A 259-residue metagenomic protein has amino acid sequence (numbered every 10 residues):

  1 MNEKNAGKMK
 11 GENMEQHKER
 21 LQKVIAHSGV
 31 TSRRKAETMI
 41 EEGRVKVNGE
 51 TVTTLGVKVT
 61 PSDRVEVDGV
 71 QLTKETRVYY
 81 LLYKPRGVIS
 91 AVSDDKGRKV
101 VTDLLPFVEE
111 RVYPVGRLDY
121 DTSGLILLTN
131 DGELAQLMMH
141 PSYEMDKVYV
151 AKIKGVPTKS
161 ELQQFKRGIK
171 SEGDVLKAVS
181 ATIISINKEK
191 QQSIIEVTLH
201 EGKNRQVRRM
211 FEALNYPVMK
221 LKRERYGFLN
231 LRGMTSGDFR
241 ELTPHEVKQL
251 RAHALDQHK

Functional and structural regions predicted by a protein language model:
N2-K259: Basic, flexible Lys/Arg- and Gly-enriched helix-loop patches that mediate nucleic-acid binding at interfaces with rRNA
